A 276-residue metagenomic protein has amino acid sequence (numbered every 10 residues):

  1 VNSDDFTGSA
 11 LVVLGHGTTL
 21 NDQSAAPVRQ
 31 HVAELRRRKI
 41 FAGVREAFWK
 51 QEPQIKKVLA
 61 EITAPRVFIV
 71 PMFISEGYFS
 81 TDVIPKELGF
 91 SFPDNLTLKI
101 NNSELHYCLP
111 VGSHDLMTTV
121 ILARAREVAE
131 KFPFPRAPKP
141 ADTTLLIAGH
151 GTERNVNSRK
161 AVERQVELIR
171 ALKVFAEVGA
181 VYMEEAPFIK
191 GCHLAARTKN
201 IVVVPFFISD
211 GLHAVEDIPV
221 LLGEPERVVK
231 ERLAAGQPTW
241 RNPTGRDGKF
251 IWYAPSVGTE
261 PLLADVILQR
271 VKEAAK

Functional and structural regions predicted by a protein language model:
V1-K276: Active-site-proximal alpha-helix that buttresses catalytic centers in soluble enzyme cores
